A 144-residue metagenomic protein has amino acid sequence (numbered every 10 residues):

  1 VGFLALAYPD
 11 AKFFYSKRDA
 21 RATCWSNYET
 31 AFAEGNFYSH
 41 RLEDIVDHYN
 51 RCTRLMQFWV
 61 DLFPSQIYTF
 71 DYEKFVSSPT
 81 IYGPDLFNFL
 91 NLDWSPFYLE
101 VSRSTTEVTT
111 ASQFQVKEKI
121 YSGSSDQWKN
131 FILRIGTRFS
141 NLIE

Functional and structural regions predicted by a protein language model:
V1: Conserved adenosine/adenylate-binding substructure
L4-Y28, L86: Conserved phosphate-donor/acceptor-positioning beta-strand/loop module used by diverse small-molecule
N27-T69, S77-E144: PAPS-dependent sulfotransferases, especially Golgi type II membrane carbohydrate sulfotransferases
